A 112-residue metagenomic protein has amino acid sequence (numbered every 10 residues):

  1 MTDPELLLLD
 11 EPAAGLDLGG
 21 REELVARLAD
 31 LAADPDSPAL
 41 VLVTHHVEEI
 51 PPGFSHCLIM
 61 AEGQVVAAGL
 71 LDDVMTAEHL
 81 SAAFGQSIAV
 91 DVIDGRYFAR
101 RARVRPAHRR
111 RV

Functional and structural regions predicted by a protein language model:
M1-E5: A short, proline-enriched helix->beta-strand linker immediately N-terminal to the Walker B motif in ABC-type P-loop
L7-D10: Catalytic Walker B motif of ABC-type/P-loop ATPase nucleotide-binding domains
L18-G20: Helix N-cap at the start of a conserved alpha-helix in ABC-type nucleotide-binding domains
E22-D36: Helical segment within the ABC ATPase nucleotide-binding domain
T44-H45: H-loop/switch region of ABC-family ATPase nucleotide-binding domains
A68-G69: ABC ATPase "signature
A83-V112: ABC ATPase nucleotide-binding domains
